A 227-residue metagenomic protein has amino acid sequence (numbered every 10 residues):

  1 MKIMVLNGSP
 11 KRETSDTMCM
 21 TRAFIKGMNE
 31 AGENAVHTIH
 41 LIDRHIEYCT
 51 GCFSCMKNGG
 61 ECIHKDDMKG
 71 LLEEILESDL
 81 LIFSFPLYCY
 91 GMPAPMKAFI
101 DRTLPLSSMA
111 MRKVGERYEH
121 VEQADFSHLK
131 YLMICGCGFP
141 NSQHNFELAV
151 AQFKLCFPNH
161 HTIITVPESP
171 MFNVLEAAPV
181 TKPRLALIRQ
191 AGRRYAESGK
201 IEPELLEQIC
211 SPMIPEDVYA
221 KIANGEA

Functional and structural regions predicted by a protein language model:
M1-S108, K182-A227: N-terminal beta1-alpha1-beta2 submodule of the flavodoxin-like/Rossmannoid cofactor-binding fold
I3, A35-V36, Y131, H160-T162: Hydrophobic anchor at the start of a short beta-strand that flanks the dinucleotide cofactor-binding loop
G8, L41, C135-G138, V166: Cofactor-binding loop segments of dinucleotide-utilizing enzymes, especially the Rossmann-like FAD- and NAD(P)+-binding
P95, S108-H160: Short, glycine-/small-residue-rich phosphate/pyrophosphate-handling segment
H161-S169: Beta-strand-loop-alpha "switch" segments that mediate conformational coupling across diverse proteins
P170-L175: A short acidic, helix-capping loop that chelates divalent metal ions and anchors anionic groups
